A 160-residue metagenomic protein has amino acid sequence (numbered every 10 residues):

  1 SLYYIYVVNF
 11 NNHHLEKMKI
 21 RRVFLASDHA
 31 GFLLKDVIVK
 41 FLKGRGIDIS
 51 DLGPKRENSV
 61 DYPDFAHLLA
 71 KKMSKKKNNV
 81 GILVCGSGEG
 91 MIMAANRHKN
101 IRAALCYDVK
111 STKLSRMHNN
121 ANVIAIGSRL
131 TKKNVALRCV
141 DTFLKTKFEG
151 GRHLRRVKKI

Functional and structural regions predicted by a protein language model:
V7-V8, E16: Acidic, Ala/Val/Gly-enriched low-complexity intrinsically disordered segments
R22-I38: N-terminal beta1-alpha1 ligand-phosphate binding loop
R22-V23, N78-G81, N100-R102: Short active-site oxyanion
A26, A30, V109-I160: C-terminal binding/interaction regions
K40-D48: Short helix-loop-beta junction
D48-S59: A short beta-strand-loop structural module common to alpha/beta enzyme folds
F65-S87: Short, structured active-site "lid" loops
V84-A125: Mid-chain, well-packed structural core segment of small domains
